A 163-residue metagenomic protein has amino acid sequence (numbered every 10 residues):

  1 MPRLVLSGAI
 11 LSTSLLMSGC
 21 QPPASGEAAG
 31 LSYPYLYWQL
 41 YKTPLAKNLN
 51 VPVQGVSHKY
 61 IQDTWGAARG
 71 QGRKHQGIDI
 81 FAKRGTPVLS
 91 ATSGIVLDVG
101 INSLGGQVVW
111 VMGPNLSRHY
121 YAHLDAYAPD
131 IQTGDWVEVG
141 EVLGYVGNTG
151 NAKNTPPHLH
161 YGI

Functional and structural regions predicted by a protein language model:
M1-L6: Bacterial N-terminal signal peptides that target proteins for export
S7-L16: Bacterial N-terminal signal peptides
C20-Q107, V139, N148: Surface-exposed, glycine-biased beta-strand/turn segments
W65, Y120-Y121, Y145, Y161: Aromatic side chains
S90-T133, T155-H160: Zn2+-dependent peptidoglycan hydrolase active-site motif and core
V109-W110, D135-I163: Conserved, short, structured surface segments that act as functional micro-motifs
